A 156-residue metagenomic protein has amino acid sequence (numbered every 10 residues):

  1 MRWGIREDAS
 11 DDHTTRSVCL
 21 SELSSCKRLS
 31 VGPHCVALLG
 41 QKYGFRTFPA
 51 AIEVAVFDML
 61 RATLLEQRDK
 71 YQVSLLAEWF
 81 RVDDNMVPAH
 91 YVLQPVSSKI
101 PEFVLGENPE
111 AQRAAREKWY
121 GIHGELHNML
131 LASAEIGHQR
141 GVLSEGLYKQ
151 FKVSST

Functional and structural regions predicted by a protein language model:
M1-T156: Conserved catalytic or regulatory cores that recognize and/or transform ribose-phosphate-containing ligands
